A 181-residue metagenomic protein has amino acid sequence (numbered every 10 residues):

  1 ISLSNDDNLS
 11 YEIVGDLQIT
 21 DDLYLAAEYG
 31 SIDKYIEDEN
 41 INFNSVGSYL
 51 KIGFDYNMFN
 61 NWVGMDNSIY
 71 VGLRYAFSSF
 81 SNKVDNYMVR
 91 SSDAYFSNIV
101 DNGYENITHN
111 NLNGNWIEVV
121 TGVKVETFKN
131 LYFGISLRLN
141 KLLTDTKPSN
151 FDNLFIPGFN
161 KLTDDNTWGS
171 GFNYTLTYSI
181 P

Functional and structural regions predicted by a protein language model:
I1, Y29-Y35, Y56-M58, Y75-S81 (+2 more regions): Transmembrane beta-strands of outer-membrane beta-barrel pores
I1-Q18, E28, T177-P181: Short glycine/proline- and aromatic-enriched beta-strand/turn motifs that initiate or cap beta-hairpins
S2, G30, K34-G47, F80-S92 (+3 more regions): Extracellular/periplasm-exposed beta-strand and loop segments of Gram-negative cell-envelope proteins, dominated by
N8-S10, G47-K51, S68, G114-E118 (+1 more regions): Transmembrane beta-barrel architecture of outer-membrane proteins
L9-T20, S45-Y56: Feature captures outer-membrane beta-barrel proteins of Gram-negative bacteria and organelles
G15, A27, F54, V71-L73 (+3 more regions): Membrane-embedded beta-strand positions of outer-membrane beta-barrel proteins
D22, F59-S68, T127-F133, P181: Short loop/turn motifs that connect adjacent beta-strands in outer-membrane beta-barrel proteins
K51, D55, N166-P181: Outer-membrane beta-barrel "beta-signal"
